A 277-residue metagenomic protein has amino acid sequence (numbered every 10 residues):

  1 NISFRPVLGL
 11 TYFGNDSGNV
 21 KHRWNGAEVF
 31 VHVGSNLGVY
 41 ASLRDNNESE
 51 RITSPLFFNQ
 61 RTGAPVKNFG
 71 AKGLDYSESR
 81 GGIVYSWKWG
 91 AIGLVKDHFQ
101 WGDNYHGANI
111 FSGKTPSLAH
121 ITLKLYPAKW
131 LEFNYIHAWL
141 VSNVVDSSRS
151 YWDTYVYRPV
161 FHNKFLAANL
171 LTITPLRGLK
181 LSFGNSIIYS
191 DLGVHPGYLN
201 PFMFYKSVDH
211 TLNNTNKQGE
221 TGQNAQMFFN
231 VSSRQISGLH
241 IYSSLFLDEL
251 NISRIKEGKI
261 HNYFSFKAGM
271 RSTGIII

Functional and structural regions predicted by a protein language model:
N1-G14, S49-E50, S54-A64, L131 (+1 more regions): A subset of solvent-exposed loop/turn segments in beta-rich extracellular surface proteins, enriched in glycine
N1-K21, V31, S35-A41, Q60-R61 (+3 more regions): Transmembrane beta-strand segments of Gram-negative outer membrane beta-barrel proteins
G9-N15, E48-E50, V66, G90 (+4 more regions): Sequence/structural signature of outer-membrane beta-barrel proteins
F13, H22-E28, H32-G34, Y76-R80 (+3 more regions): Short alpha-helical segments and helix-capping/turn motifs at coil-helix boundaries
V33, V39-A41, S49-N134: Well-ordered mid-protein domain cores that form the structural environment of catalytic cofactors
Q100, F111-I277: Signature for the C-terminal beta-barrel architecture of outer-membrane proteins
